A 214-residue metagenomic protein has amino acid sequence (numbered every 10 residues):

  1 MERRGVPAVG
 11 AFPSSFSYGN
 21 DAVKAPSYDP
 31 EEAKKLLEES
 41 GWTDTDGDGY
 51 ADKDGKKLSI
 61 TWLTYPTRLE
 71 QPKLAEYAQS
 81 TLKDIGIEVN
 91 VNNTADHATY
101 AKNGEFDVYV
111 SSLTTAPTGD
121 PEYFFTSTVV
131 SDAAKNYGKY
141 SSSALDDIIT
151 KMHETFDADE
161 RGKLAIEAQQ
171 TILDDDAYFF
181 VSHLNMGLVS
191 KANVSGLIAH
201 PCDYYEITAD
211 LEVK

Functional and structural regions predicted by a protein language model:
M1-G5, S17, E38-T43, S80-I87 (+7 more regions): Sec-exported extracytoplasmic/periplasmic mature domains
M1-Y77, E167: Append "and occasionally in soluble cytosolic enzymes with long acidic Gly/Pro-rich linkers
R3-P7, F16-G19, P66-E70, D96-A98 (+4 more regions): Solvent-exposed loop/turn segments at secondary-structure junctions within structured extracellular/periplasmic domains
A8, D29-L36, E70-L74, A78-T81 (+6 more regions): Stable alpha-helical elements in mature extracytoplasmic
Y18-K35, T45-L58, K102-G104, F124-E154 (+1 more regions): Short, solvent-exposed loop/beta-turn-alpha elements that line the ligand-binding surface or hinge of extracytoplasmic
D21-A22, P66-T67, G86, Y137 (+1 more regions): A generic structural signal for short
D44-T115, M186: Ligand/substrate-recognition segments at binding pockets and active sites
